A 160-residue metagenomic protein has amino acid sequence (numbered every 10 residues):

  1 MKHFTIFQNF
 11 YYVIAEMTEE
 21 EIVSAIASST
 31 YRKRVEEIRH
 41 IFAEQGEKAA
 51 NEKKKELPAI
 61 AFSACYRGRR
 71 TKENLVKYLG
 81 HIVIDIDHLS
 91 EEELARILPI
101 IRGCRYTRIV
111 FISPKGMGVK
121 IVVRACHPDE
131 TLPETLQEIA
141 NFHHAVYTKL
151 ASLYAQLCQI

Functional and structural regions predicted by a protein language model:
M1-G80: DNA replication initiation on ssDNA origins
R69-N74, L98-P114, Q159-I160: Catalytic micro-motifs at enzyme active sites that drive phosphoryl/nucleotidyl and oxygen chemistry
Y78-G80, I97, Y106, K115-M117 (+1 more regions): Generic hydrophobic, aliphatic-rich segments that mediate packing or membrane embedding
I84, R108-T135: Histidine-centered divalent-metal-coordination microenvironment in nucleic-acid enzymes
D85-L94: Short, surface-exposed ligand-recognition loops at beta-strand->loop->(often short) alpha-helix junctions that present
I97-G103, A125-C158: Helical (often loop-to-helix) elements that flank the catalytic cores of nucleotide-handling enzymes
